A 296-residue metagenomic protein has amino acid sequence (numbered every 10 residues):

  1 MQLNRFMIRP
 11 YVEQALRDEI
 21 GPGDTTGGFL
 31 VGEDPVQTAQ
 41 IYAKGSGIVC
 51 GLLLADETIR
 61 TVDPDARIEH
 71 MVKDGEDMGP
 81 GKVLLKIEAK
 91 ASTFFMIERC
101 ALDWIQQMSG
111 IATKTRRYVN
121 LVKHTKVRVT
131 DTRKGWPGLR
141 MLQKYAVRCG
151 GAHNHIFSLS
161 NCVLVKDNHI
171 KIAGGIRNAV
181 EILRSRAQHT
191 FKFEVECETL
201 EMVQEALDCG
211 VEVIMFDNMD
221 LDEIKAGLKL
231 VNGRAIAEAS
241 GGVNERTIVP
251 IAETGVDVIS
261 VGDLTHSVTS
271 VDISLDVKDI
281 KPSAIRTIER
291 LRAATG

Functional and structural regions predicted by a protein language model:
M1-C209, V213, K225-L230, A235-E238 (+3 more regions): Acidic/glycine-rich phosphate/pyrophosphate-binding loops and surrounding catalytic core that coordinate Mg2+
V213-L221: Extended hydrophobic secondary-structure segments
N218, G241, D263-L264: Short secondary-structure boundary segments
D263-T295: Short, charged, intrinsically disordered terminal tails
